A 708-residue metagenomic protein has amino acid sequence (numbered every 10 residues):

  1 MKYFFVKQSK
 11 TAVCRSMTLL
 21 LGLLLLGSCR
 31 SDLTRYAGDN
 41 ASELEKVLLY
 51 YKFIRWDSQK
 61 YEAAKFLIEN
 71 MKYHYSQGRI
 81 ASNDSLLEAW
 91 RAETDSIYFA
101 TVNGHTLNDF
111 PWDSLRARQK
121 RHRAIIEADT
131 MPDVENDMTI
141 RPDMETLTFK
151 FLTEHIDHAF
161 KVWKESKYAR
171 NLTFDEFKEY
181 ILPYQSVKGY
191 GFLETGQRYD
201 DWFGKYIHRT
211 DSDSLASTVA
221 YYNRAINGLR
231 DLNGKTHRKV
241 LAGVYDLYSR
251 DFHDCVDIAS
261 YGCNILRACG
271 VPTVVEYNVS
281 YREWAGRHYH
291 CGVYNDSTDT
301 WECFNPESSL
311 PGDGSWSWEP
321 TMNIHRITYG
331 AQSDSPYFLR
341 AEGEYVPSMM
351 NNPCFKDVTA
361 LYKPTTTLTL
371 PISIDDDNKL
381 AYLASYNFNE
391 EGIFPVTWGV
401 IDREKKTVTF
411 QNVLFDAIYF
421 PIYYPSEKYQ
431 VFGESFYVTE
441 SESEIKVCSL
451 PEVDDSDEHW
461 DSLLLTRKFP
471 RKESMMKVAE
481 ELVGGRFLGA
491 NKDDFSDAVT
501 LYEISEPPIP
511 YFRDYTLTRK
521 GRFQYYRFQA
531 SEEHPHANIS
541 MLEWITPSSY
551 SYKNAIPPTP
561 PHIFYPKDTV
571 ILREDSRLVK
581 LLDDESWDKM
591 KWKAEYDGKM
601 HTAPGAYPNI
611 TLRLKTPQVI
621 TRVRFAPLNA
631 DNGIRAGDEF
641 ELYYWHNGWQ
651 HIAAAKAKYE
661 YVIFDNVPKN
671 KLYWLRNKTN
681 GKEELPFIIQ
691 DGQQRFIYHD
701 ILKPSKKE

Functional and structural regions predicted by a protein language model:
G27-S28: C-terminal motif of bacterial Sec signal peptides marking the signal peptidase cleavage site
T34-D39, K52-R55, D113, R118 (+4 more regions): Hydrophobic/aromatic-rich core segments of domains that either
R35-S42, K46, D57-R250, G286: Secondary-structure boundary elements
P347-L361, E434-L465, G692-E708: Extracellular beta-sheet/turn segments enriched in Thr/Pro/Gly and aliphatic residues
P364-D375: A short, amphipathic beta-strand motif
E390-T407, A653-K658: Short, acidic Ser/Thr/Gly-rich low-complexity loop/linker segments typical of extracellular and cell-surface proteins
E404-K428, K520-R522, D665-K671: Short Pro-Gly-centered beta-turn/loop motif in secreted/extracellular proteins
D455-G521, H534-R622, A626-R635, G681-E708: Disordered, acidic Ser/Thr/Pro-rich linker "stalks" and the adjacent N-terminal cap of the next globular domain
